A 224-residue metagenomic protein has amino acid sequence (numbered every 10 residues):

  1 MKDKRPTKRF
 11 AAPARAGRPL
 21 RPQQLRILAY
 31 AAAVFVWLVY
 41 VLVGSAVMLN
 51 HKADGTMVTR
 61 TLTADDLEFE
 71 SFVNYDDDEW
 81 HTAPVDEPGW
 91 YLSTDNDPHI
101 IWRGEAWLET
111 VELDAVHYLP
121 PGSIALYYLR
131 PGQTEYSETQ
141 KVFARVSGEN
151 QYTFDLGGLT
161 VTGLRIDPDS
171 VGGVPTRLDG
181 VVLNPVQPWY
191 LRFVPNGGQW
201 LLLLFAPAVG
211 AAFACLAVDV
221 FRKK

Functional and structural regions predicted by a protein language model:
M1-Q23, K223-K224: N-terminal Lys/Arg-rich, disordered targeting/topogenic segments
R15-E105, D179-W200: Glycan-recognition and processing domains
V73-T153: Extracellular ligand-binding interfaces
T110, V161-G163: Short, conserved beta-strand segments of beta-strand-rich sandwich/propeller modules, principally
H117-P121, L159, G172: Short proline/glycine-enriched turn/loop motifs at strand-loop junctions of beta-rich domains
R165-V174: Short beta-strand-plus-loop segments that form exposed binding edges in beta-rich domains
A208-K224: Juxtamembrane interface at the cytosolic side of transmembrane helices
